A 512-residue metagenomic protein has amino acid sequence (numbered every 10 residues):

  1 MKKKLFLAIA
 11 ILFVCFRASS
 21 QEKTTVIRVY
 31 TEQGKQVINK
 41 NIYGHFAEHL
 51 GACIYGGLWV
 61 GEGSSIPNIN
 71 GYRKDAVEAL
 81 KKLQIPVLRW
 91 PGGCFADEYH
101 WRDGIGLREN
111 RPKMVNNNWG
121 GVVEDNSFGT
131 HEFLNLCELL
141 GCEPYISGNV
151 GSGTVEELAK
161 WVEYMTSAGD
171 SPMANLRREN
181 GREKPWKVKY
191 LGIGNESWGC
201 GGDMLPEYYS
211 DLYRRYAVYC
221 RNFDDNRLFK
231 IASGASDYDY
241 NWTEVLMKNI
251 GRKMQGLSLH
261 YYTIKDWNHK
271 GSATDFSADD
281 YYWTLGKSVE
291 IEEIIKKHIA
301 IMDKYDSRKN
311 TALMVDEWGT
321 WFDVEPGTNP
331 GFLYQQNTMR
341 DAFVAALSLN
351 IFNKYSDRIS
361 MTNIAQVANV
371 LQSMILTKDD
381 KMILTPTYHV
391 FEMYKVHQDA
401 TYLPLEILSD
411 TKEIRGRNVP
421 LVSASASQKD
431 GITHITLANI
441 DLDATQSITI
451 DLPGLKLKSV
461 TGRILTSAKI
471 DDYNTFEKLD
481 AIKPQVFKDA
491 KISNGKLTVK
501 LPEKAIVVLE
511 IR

Functional and structural regions predicted by a protein language model:
M1-K23: Bacterial Sec-dependent N-terminal signal peptides
K2-K4, G202, Y282: Intrinsic low-complexity, intrinsically disordered segments enriched in polar/basic residues
S20-G256, I291-E292, K296-R512: Non-catalytic accessory regions flanking glycosidase/transglycosidase catalytic cores in CAZymes
L259: Histidine-centered catalytic micro-motifs
Y262-Y282, T328: Active-site His/acidic residue clusters
G286-K287: Beta-strand-rich domain onsets/edges
